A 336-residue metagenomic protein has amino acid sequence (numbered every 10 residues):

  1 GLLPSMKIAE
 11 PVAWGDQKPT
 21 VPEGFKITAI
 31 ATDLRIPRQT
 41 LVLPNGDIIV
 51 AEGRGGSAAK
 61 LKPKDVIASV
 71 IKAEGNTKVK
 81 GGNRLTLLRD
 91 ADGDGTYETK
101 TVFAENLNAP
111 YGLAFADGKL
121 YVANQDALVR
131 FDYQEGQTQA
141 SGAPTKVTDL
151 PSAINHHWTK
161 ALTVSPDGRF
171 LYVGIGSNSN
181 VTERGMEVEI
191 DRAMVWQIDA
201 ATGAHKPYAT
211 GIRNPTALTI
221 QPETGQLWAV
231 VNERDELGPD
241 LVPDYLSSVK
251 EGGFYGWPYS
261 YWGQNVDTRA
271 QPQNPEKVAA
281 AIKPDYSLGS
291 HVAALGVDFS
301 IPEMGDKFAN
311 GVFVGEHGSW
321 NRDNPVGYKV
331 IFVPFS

Functional and structural regions predicted by a protein language model:
G1-V21, S57-N76, K80-G82, T159 (+4 more regions): Beta-propeller domain segments
S5-L43: Mature N-terminal segment immediately following signal peptide/propeptide cleavage in secreted/periplasmic
E23, D33, G81, T96 (+5 more regions): Conserved loop/turn at the beginning of each blade in beta-propeller domains
I36-Q39, A109-G112, A161, N214-A217 (+1 more regions): Conserved beta-strand position repeated once per blade in WD40 beta-propeller domains
L43-G46, F115-G118, V164-G168, T219-T224 (+1 more regions): Residue-level detector of Asp-centered blade-edge/turn motifs that repeat once per structural unit in beta-propeller
I49-A51, V122-A123, Y172-G174, W228-V231 (+1 more regions): Residue position within the beta-strands of beta-propeller blades
L88-G93, F131-Q139, V249-Y255, F332-S336: Short loop/turn segments immediately following beta-strands, especially the blade-tip and inter-blade linker loops
T96-K119, N124-P166, S177-N180, A204: Asp-box/WD-like beta-propeller blade repeats and closely related beta-sheet repeat scaffolds
